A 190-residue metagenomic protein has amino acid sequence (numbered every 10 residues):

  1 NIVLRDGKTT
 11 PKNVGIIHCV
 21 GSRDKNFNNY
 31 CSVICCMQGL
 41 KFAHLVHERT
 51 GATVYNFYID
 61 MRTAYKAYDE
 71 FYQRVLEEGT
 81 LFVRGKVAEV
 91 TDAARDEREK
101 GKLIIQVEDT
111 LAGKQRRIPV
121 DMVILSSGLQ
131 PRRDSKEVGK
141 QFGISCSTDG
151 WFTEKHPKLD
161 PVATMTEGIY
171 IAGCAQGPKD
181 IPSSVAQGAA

Functional and structural regions predicted by a protein language model:
N1-A190: Residues forming the flavin
